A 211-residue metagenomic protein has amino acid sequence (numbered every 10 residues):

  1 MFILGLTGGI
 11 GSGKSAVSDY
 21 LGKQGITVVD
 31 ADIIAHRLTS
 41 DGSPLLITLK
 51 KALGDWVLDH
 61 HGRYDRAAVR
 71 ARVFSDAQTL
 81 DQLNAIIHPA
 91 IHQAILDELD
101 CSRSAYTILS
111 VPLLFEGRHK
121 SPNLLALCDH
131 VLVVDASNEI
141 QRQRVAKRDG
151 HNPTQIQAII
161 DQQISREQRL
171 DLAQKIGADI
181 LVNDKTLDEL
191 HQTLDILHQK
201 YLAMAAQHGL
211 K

Functional and structural regions predicted by a protein language model:
M1-I33: Walker A (P-loop) phosphate-binding motif
Q24, L53, A126-C128, Q174-I176: Short, structured coil segments at secondary-structure junctions
T27, I33, H130, G177-D179: Well-ordered beta-strand positions
D32, L83, I108, I156 (+1 more regions): Residue-level signal for inorganic ion chemistry
I33-Y106: ATP-dependent small-molecule kinase phosphotransfer cores that center on conserved nucleotide phosphate-binding segments
L46, K50, N138-A146, P153 (+1 more regions): An amphipathic alpha-helix signature
Q93-D100, L109-R144: ATP-dependent NMP and nucleoside kinases share a basic, alpha-helical "lid"
I95, R103, K120-P122, K147-K211: Small-molecule kinase domains that catalyze NTP-dependent phosphoryl transfer to phosphate-bearing small molecules
